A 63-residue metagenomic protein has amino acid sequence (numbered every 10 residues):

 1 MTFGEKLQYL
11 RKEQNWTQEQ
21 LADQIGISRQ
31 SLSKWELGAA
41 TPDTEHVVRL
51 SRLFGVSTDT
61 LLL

Functional and structural regions predicted by a protein language model:
M1-T2: A detector for short, charged/polar N-terminal pre-domain segments
E5-Q20, Q24: Short basic helix-loop element that most often maps to the first helix and adjoining turn of HTH DNA-binding modules
Q8, D43-E45: Short, Lys/Arg-enriched C-terminal cap helix and immediately downstream tail that follows
Q18-E19, E36, E45: Acidic-residue sensor for enzyme active/binding pockets
G26-T41, L63: Recognition helix of helix-turn-helix/homeodomain-like DNA-binding domains that insert into the DNA major groove
E45-T60: DNA major-groove recognition helix of helix-turn-helix/homeodomain DNA-binding modules
